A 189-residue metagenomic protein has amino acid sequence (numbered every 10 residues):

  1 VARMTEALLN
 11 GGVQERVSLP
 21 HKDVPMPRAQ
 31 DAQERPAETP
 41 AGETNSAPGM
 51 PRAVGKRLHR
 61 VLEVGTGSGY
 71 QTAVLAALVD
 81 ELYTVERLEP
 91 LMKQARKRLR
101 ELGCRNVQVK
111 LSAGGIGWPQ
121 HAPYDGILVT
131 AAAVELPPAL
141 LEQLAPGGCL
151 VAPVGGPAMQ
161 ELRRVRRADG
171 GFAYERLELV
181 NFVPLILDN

Functional and structural regions predicted by a protein language model:
V1, A41-A47, R52: Conserved Class I S-adenosyl-L-methionine-dependent methyltransferase catalytic core
A2, D23, E34-P36, E81: Low-complexity intrinsically disordered segments
A7, S18, P25-A32, A37-T39 (+1 more regions): Short linear motifs in low-complexity or flexible loops
G11: Glycine-rich phosphate-binding loops of nucleotide-dependent enzymes
M50-A168: Conserved nucleotide-cofactor-binding alpha/beta core module
G155-N189: Active-site capping/gating segments
